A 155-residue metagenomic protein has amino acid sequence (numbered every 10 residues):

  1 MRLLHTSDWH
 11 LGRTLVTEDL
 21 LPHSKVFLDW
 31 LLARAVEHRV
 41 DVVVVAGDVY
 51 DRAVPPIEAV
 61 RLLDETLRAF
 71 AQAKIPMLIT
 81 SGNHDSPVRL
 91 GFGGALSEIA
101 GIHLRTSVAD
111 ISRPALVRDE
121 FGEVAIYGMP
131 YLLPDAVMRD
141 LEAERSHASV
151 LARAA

Functional and structural regions predicted by a protein language model:
M1-R68, Q72: N-terminal active-site segment of His-dependent metallophosphoesterases
T6-S7, V43-D48, P76-N83, H103-V108: Active-site neighborhood of phospho(di)ester-bond hydrolases with catalytic His/Asp-centered motifs
T14-V16, Y50, P76-M77, S97-I102: N-terminal start-of-chain detector that recognizes signal peptides and the immediate post-cleavage beginning
A33-H38, K74-M77, V108-S112: Short C-terminal domain-edge/linker segments immediately following a structured domain
V45, A59-T66, P76, S86-G93 (+1 more regions): Generic hydrophobic, aliphatic-rich segments that mediate packing or membrane embedding
P55, Q72, H84-A155: His/Asp/Glu-rich metal-coordinating catalytic cores of metallo-dependent phosphodiesterases/hydrolases acting on
